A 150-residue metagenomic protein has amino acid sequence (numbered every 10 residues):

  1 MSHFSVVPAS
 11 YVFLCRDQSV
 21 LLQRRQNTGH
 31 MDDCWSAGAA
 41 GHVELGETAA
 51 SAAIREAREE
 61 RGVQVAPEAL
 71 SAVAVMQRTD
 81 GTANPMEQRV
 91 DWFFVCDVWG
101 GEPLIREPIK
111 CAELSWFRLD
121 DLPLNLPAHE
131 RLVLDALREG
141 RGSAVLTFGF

Functional and structural regions predicted by a protein language model:
M1-L21, H42-V43, V73-V75, V95: Conserved N-terminal beta-strand and adjoining loop/helix that marks the start of the Nudix/MutT-like hydrolase domain
S2-V6, N84-V90, P108-C111: A generic structural micro-feature
V7, C15, S36-G38, V65 (+1 more regions): Short connector loops at helix/strand junctions that flank enzyme active sites, especially segments positioning acidic
Q18, A74-P103, L137-R141: Active-site-adjacent beta-strand/loop module that shapes the phosphate/pyrophosphate-binding cleft
S19-E59: Conserved Nudix-box catalytic region and its N-terminal flanking loop in Nudix hydrolases and closely related
L22, F93-V95, L114-W116: Conserved hydrophobic/aromatic beta-strand scaffold that supports enzyme active sites
D33, P103-L104, P108-F150: Nudix hydrolase/Nudix homology domain
Q64-A74: A short coil-to-beta-strand element that immediately follows conserved catalytic motifs
